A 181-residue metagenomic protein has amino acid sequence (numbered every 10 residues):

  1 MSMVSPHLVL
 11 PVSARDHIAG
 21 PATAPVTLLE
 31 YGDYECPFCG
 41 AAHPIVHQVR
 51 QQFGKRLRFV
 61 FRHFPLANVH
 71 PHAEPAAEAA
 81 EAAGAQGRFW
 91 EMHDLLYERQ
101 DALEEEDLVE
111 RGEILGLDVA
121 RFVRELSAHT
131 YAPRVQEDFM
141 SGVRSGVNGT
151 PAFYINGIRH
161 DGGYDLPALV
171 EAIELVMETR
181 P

Functional and structural regions predicted by a protein language model:
M1-L10, P181: N-terminal targeting signals for export/organelle localization
V4, S13, F53, V119 (+1 more regions): Low-complexity, charged, repeat-rich alpha-helical/coil interaction segments
V9-V26: A short beta-strand-turn-helix
I18-A19, L103, H160: Short clusters of hydrophobic/aromatic residues that line enzyme substrate/ligand-binding pockets
I18-T23, R50, R144-G146: Short glycine/proline-enriched loop/turn "hinge" motifs that connect secondary-structure elements and lie
A24, L29-E30, Y34-I114, D118 (+2 more regions): Structural alpha/beta surface segment adjacent to cysteine/selenocysteine redox centers across thiol/disulfide enzymes
E30-G32, F38-Q48, E110-P181: C-terminal cap of thioredoxin/glutaredoxin-like
